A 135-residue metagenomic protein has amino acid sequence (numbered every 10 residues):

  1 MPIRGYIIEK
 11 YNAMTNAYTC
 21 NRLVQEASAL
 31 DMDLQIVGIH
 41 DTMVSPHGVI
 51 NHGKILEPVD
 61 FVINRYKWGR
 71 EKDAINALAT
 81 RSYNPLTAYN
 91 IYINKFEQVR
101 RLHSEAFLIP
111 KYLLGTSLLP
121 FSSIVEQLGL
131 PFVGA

Functional and structural regions predicted by a protein language model:
M1-Y83: ATP-binding N-terminal substructure of ATP-dependent carboxylate-amine bond-forming enzymes
P2-E9, L56, A79, Y83-A135: Active-site nucleotide/adenylate-binding loops and adjacent lid/helix of ATP-dependent enzymes
